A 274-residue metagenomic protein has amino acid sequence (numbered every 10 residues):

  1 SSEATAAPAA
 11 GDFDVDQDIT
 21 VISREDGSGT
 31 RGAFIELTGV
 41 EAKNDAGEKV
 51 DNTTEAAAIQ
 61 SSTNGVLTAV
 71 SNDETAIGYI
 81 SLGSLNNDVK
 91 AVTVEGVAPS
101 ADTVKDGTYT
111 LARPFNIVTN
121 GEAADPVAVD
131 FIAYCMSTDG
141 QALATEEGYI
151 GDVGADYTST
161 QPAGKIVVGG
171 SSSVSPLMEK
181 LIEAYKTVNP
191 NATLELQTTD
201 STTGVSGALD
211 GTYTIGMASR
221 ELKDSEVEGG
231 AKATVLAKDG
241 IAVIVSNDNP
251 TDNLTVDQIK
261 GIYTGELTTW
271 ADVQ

Functional and structural regions predicted by a protein language model:
S1-Q274: Exported/periplasmic ABC-transporter solute-binding proteins
